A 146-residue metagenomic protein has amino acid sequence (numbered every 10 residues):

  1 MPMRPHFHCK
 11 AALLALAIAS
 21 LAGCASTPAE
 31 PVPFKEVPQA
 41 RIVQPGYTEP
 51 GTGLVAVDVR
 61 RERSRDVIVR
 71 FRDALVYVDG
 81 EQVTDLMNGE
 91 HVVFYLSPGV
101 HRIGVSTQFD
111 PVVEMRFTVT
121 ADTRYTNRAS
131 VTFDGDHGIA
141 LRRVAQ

Functional and structural regions predicted by a protein language model:
P2-P5, C24-Q146: Short loop/turn and low-complexity linker motifs enriched in small/turn-promoting residues
F7-L14: Sec-dependent signal peptide recognition, specifically the positively charged N-region followed immediately by
A19-G23: C-terminal motif of bacterial Sec signal peptides marking the signal peptidase cleavage site
